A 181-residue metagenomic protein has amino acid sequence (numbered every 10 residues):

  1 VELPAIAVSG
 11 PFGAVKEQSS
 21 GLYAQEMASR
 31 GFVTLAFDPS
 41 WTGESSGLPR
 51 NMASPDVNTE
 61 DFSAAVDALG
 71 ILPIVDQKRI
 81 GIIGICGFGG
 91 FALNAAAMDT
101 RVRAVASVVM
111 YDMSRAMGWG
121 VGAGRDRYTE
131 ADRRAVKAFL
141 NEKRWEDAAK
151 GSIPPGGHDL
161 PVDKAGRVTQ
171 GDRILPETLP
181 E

Functional and structural regions predicted by a protein language model:
E2-P11: Short beta-strand element of the alpha/beta-hydrolase
G13-Q25, P39: The serine-hydrolase catalytic nucleophile loop
Q18, W41-A53: Glycine-rich "HGGG/HGxG" loop immediately N-terminal to the catalytic nucleophile of the alpha/beta-hydrolase
S19, M52-P73: Alpha/beta-hydrolase active-site loop
E26-S46: Conserved alpha/beta-hydrolase
P73-C86: Alpha/beta-hydrolase fold nucleophile elbow
G84-N94: Glycine-rich nucleophile elbow surrounding the catalytic serine of serine-hydrolase chemistry
L93-P180: Alpha/beta-hydrolase-fold enzymes
